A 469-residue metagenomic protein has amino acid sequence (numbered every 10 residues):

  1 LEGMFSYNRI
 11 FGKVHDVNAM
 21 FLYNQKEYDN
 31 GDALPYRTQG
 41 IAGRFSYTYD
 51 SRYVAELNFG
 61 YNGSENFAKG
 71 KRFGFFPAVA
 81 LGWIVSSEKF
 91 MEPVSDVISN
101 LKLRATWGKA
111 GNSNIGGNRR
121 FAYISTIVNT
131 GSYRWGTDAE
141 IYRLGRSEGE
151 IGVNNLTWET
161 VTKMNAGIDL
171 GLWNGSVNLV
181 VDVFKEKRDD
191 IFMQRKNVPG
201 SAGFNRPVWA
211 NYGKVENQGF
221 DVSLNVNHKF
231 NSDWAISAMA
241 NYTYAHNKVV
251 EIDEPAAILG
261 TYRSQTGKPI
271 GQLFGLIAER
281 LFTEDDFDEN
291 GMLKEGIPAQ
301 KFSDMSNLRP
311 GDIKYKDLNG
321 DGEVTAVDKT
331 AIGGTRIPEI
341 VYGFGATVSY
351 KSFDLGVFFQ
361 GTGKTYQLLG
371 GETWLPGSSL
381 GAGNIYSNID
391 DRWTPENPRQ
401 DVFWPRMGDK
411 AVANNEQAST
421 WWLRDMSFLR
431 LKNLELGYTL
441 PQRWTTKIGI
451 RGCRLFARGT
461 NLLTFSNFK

Functional and structural regions predicted by a protein language model:
L1-E2, S6, V14-N18, Y28-N30 (+9 more regions): Surface-exposed, low-complexity loop segments enriched in small/polar and acidic residues
E2-K26, P35-A68, R72-K89, V161-M164 (+6 more regions): Surface-exposed extracellular loop regions of Gram-negative outer-membrane beta-barrel proteins
I10-V17, R52, S86-L101, G117 (+8 more regions): Short loop/turn motifs that connect adjacent beta-strands in outer-membrane beta-barrel proteins
D32-L34, K109, S132-N178, V208-N231 (+2 more regions): Outer-membrane beta-barrel signature, preferentially recognizing the C-terminal barrel domain of Gram-negative
A33-I41, R72-A78, R120-V128, R195-F204 (+3 more regions): Flexible, surface-exposed loop regions and adjacent strand-edge segments of Gram-negative outer-membrane beta-barrel
E92-T160, N178-V215, D253, A257-L259 (+1 more regions): Solvent-exposed loop/turn elements at secondary-structure boundaries
R119-R120, A210, N227-G334, P376 (+2 more regions): Conserved small-residue
P310, T362-R454, G459: Extracytoplasmic gating/loop element in the C-terminal half of outer-membrane beta-barrel translocons and assembly
